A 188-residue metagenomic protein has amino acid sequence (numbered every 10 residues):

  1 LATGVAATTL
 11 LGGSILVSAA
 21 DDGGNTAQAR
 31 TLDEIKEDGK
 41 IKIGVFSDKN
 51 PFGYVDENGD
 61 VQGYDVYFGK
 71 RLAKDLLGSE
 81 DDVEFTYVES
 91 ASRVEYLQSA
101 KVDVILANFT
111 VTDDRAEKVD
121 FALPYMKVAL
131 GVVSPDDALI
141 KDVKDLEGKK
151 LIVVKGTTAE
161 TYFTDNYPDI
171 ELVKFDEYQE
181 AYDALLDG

Functional and structural regions predicted by a protein language model:
L1-D38: Short, low-complexity disordered leader/linker segments with a strong preference for bacterial N-terminal type II
G13, E37, L77-S79, R115 (+2 more regions): Short, structurally constrained coil/turn elements that cap an alpha-helix or connect an alpha-helix to the following
A19, I35-D38, V55-N58, Y64 (+6 more regions): Surface-exposed loop/turn and secondary-structure junction residues enriched for glycine/proline
T26-L106: Extracytoplasmic small-molecule ligand-binding "clamshell" domains of the periplasmic binding protein/Venus flytrap
V45-P51, V61-L76, T110, K127-D183: Bilobed "Venus flytrap"/periplasmic-binding protein-like clamshell domains and structurally analogous long
D56-D60, A100, V119-A122, E147 (+1 more regions): Short, glycine/charged-enriched secondary-structure capping and boundary segments
K70, D82-D145: Acidic, polar ligand-binding/catalytic clefts
K101, K150, G188: Conserved functional loop/turn residues at catalytic and ligand-binding sites
